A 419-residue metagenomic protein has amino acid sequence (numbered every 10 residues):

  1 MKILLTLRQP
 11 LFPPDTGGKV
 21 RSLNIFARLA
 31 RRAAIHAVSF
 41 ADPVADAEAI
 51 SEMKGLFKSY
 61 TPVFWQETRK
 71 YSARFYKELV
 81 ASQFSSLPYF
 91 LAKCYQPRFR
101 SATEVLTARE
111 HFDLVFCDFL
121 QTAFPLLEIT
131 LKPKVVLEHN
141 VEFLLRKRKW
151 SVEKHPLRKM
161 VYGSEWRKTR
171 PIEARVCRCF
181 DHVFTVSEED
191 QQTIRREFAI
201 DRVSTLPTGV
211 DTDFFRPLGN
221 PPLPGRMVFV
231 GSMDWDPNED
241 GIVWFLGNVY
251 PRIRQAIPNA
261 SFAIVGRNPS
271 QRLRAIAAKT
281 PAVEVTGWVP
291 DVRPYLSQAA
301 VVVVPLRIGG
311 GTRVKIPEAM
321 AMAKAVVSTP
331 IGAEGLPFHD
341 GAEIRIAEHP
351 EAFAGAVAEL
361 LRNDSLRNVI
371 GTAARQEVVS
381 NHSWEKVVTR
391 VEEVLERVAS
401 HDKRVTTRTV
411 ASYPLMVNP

Functional and structural regions predicted by a protein language model:
M1-V63, E110, V417-P419: N-terminal subdomain of nucleotide-sugar transferases
Y71-C94, V135-P171, S232: Acceptor-binding helix/loop patch of EC 2.4 sugar-transfer enzymes, predominantly nucleotide-sugar-dependent
T130-L131, R178-V186, Q191-V210: Helix-loop-beta element that forms the nucleotide-linked donor phosphate-binding surface in glycosyltransferases
D181, A282, W288, P294-G311 (+1 more regions): Acidic donor-binding loop of glycosyltransferase active sites
R196, T205-Q298: Conserved catalytic-core segment of nucleotide-activated headgroup transferases in glycan assembly
K315-E318, A325-T329: Short hydrophobic beta-strand element within catalytic cores of glycosyltransferases and related nucleotide-activated
I344-E351, E359-S365: Conserved acidic donor-binding segment of nucleotide-sugar-dependent glycosyltransferases
L366-S380, V387-R390: A short, well-ordered alpha-helix in the C-terminal region of glycosyltransferases
